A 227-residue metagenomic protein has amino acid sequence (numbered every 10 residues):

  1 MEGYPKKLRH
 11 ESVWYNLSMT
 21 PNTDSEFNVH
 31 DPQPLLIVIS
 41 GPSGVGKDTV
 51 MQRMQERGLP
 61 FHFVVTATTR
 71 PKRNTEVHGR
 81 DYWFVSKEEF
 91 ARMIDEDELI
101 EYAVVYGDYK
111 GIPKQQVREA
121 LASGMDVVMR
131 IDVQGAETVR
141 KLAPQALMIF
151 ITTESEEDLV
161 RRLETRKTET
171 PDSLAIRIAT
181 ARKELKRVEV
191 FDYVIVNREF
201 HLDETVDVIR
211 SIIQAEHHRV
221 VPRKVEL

Functional and structural regions predicted by a protein language model:
T20-H30, T168-E169, K183-L227: NTP-dependent small-molecule kinase module
P32-I37: Pre-Walker A (Motif I) flank of P-loop NTPase domains
S40-P42: P-loop (Walker A) phosphate-binding loop of NTP-binding proteins
K47: Conserved lysine of the Walker
V50-M51: Post-Walker A alpha-helix
E56-V64: Post-Walker A helix-loop "phosphate-sensing" segment adjacent to the P-loop in P-loop NTPases
T68-V127, V133-Q134: ATP-dependent small-molecule kinase phosphotransfer cores that center on conserved nucleotide phosphate-binding segments
V127-D132, L142-T165: Conserved phosphate-donor/acceptor-positioning beta-strand/loop module used by diverse small-molecule
